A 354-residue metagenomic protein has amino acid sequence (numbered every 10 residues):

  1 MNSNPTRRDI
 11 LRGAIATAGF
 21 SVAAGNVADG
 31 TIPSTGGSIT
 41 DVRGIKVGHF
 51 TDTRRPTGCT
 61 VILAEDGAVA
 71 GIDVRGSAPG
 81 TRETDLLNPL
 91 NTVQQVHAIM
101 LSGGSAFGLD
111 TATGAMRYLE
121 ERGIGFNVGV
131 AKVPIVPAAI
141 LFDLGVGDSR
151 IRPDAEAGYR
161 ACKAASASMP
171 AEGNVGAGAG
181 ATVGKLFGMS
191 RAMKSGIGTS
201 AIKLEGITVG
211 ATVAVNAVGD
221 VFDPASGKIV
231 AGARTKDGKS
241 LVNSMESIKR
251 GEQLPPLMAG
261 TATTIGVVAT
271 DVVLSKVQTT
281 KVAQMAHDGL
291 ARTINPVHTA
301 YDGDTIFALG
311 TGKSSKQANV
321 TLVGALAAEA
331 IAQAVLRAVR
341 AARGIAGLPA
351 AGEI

Functional and structural regions predicted by a protein language model:
N2-A18: N-terminal secretory signal peptides and thylakoid transit peptides that target proteins across membranes
S21-I32: Bacterial Sec-dependent signal peptides at the C-terminal "C-region" and cleavage site
I32-A106, D110, E121-I354: A structural signal for small-residue-enriched, beta-sheet-centric alpha/beta enzyme cores and oligomeric scaffold folds
